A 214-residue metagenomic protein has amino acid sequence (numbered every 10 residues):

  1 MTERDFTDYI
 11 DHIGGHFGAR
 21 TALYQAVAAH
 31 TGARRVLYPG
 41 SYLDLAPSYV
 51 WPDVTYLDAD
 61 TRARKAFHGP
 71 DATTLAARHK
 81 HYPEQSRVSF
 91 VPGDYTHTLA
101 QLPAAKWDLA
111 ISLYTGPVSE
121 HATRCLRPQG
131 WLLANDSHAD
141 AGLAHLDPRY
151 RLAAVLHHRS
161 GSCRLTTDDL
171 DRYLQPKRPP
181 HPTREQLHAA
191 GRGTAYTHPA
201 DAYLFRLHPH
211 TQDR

Functional and structural regions predicted by a protein language model:
M1-R34, P180: Class I SAM-dependent methyltransferase Rossmann-like catalytic core, especially the SAM/SAH-binding loop
A33, K106-W107: Local beta-strand N-terminus motif with an aromatic residue
R35-L37, S41-T98: Class I SAM-dependent methyltransferase SAM/SAH-binding core
A110-I111: Hydrophobic beta-strand segment of the Class I
R124-P128: Conserved helix-to-beta-strand junction in the class I
Q129-G142: Conserved beta-strand signature within the Rossmann-like core of class I S-adenosyl-L-methionine
A139-D140, A144-Q175: Conserved Class I S-adenosyl-L-methionine
D169-R214: Core SAM-dependent methyltransferase catalytic element
